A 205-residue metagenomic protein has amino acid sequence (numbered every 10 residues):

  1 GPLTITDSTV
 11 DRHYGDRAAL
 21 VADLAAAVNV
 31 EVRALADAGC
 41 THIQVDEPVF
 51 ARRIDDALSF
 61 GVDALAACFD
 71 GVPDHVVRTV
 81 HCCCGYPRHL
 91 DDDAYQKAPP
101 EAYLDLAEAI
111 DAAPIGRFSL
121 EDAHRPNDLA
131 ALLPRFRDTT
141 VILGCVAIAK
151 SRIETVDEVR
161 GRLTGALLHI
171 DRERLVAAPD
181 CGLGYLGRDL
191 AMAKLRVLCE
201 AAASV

Functional and structural regions predicted by a protein language model:
G1-V205: Domain-level signal for soluble alpha/beta catalytic cores
